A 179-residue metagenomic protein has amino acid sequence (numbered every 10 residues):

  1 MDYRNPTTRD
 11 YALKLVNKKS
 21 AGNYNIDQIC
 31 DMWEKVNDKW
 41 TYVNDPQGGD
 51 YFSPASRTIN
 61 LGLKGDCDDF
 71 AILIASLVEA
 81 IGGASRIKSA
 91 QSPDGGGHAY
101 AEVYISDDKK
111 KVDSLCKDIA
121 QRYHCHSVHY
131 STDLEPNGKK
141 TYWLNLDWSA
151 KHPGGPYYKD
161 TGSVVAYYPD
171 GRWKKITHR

Functional and structural regions predicted by a protein language model:
M1-R179: A structural boundary/capping signal
